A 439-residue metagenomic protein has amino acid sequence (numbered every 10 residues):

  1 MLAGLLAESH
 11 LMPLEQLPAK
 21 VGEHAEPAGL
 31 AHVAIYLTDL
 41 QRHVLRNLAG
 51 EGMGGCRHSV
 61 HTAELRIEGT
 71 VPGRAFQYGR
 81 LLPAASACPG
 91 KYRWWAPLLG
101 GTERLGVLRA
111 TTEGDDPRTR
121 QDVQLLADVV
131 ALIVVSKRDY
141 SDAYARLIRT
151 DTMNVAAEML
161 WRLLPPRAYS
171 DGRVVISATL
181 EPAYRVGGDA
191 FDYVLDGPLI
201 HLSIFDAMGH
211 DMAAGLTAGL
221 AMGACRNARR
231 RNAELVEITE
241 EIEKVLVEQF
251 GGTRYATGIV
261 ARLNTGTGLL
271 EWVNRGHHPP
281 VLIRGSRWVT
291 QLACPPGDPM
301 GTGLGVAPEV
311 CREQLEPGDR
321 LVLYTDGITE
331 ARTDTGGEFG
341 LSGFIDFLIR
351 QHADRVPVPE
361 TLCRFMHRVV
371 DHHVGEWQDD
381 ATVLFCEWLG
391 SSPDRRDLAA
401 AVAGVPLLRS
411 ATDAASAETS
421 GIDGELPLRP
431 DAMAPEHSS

Functional and structural regions predicted by a protein language model:
L2-L6, G22-H24, A28-A31, T38-Q77 (+6 more regions): Conserved subregion of the PPM/PP2C metallophosphatase catalytic domain
L82-S86, G90-G100, R104: A short, aliphatic-rich beta-strand micro-motif
L126-V186: Regulatory cytosolic signal-relay segments
L160, G209, T329: Short active-site segment of divalent metal-dependent hydrolases/proteases that encodes the spacing between
P165-T217: Juxtacatalytic helix/coil linker segments that couple regulatory or sensory modules to the catalytic cores
M208-N232: Acidic, glycine-rich loop-and-beta core segments that form the ion-binding/anion-interacting portion of active sites
